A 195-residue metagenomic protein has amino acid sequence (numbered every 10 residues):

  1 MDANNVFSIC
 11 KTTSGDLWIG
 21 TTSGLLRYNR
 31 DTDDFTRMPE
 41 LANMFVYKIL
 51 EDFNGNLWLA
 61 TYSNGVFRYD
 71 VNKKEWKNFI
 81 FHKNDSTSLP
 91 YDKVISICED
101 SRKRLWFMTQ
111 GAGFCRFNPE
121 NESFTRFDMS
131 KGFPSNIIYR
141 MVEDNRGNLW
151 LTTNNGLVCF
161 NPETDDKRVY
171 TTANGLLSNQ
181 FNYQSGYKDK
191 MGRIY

Functional and structural regions predicted by a protein language model:
M1-Y195: Carboxylate-rich, polar loop motifs that coordinate divalent cations or form catalytic acidic clusters
